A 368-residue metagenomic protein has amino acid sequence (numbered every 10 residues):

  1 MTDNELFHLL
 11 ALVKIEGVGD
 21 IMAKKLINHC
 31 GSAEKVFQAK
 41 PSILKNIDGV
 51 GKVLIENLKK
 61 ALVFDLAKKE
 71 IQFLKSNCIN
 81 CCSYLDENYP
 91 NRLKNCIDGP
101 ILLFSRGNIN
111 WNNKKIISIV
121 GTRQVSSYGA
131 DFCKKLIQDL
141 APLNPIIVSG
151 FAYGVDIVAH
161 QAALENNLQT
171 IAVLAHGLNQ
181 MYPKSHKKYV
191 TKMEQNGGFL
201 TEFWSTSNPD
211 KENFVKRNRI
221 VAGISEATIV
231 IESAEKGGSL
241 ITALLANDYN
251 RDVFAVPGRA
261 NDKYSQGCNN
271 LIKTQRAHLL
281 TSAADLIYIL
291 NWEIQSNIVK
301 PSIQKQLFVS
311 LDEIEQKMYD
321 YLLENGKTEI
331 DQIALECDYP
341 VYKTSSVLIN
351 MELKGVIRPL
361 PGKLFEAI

Functional and structural regions predicted by a protein language model:
M1-E87, L271, K354-V356, P361-K363 (+1 more regions): Short, small/acidic-rich helices and loops at N termini and domain boundaries of DNA replication/processing enzymes
T2-D3, S76, S83-I368: Glycine-biased, small-residue-rich flexible motifs in mid-sequence functional cores and linkers
